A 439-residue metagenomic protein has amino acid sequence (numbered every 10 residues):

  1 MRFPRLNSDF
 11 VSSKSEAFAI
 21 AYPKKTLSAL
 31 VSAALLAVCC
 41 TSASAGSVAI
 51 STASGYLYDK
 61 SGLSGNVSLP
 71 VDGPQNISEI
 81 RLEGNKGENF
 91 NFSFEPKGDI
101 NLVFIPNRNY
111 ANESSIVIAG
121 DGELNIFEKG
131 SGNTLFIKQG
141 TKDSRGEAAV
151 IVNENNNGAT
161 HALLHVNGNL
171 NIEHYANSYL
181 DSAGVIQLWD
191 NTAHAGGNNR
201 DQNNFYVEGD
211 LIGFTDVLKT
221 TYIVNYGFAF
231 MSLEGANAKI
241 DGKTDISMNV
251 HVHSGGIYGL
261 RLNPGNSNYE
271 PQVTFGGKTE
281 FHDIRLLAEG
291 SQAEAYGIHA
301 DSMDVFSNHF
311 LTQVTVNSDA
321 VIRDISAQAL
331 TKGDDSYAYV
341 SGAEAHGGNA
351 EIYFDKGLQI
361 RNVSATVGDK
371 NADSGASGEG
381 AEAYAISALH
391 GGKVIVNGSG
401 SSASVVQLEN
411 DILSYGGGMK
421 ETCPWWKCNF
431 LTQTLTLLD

Functional and structural regions predicted by a protein language model:
M1-A45: Gram-negative bacterial Sec-dependent N-terminal signal peptides
F3, V11-S15, S28-A29, S51 (+4 more regions): Short linear sequence motifs
A43-A49, A53-G55: Boundary at the C-terminal end of the N-terminal hydrophobic targeting segment
S61-D439: Surface-exposed loop/turn motifs in large extracellular/passenger domains
